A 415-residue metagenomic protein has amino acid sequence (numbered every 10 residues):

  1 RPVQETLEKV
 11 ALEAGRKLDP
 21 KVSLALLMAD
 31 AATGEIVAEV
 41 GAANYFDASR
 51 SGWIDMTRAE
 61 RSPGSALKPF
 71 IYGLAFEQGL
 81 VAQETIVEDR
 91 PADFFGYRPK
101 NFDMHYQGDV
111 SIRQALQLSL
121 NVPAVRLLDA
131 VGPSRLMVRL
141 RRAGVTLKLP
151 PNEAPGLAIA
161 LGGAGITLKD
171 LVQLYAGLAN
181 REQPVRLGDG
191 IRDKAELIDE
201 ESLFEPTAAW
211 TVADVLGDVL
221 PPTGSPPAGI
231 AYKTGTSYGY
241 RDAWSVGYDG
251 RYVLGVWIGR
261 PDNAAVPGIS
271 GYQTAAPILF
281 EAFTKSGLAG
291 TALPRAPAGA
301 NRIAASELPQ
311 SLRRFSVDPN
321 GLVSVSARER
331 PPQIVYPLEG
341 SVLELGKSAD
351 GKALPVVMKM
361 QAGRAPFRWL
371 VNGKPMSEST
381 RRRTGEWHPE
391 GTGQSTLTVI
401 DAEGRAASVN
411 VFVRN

Functional and structural regions predicted by a protein language model:
R1, W53-R61, P99-D103, S111 (+4 more regions): Second-shell loop/turn segments in exported
R1-L18, M28-D30, E39, D47-M56 (+4 more regions): A penicillin-recognizing enzyme superfamily signal
L7, G34, D55-V87, A115 (+4 more regions): Active-site SXXK
R16-V22, M360: Short loop/turn motifs at secondary-structure junctions and domain boundaries
L24-L27, V37, E84, P366-R368 (+1 more regions): Generic short beta-strand
V81-L136, N180, A195-D218: Conserved catalytic neighborhood of penicillin-recognizing serine enzymes
R98-D103, G132-Q173: Mid-domain, small-residue-enriched loop/turn segments at the edges of structured enzyme/sensor domains
A231-N415: Soluble, non-transmembrane domains of envelope/secretory-pathway proteins that act on or interact with carbohydrate
